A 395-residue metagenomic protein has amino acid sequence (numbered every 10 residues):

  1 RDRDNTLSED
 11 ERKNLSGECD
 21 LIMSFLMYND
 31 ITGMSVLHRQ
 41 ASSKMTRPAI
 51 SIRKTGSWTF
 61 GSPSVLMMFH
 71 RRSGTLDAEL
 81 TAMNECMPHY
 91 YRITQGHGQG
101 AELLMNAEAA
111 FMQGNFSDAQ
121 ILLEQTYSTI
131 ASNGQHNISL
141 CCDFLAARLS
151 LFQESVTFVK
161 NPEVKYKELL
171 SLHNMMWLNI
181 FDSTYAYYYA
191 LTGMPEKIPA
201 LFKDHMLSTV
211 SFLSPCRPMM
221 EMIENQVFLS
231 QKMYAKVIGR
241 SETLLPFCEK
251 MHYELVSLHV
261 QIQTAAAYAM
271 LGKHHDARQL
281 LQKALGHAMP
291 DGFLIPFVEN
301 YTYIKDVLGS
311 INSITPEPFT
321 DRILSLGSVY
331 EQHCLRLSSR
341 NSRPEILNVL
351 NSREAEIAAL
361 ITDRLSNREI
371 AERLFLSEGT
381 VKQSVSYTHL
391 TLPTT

Functional and structural regions predicted by a protein language model:
R1-C141: Internal alpha-solenoid helical repeat scaffolds
L7-S16, P48-V65, Y90-M105, I130-L145 (+4 more regions): Alpha-solenoid helical repeat architecture
S24, L66-M68, A107, A147 (+3 more regions): Conserved small-residue packing positions in alpha-helical repeats and bundles
G33-M45, L76-H89, D118-T126, V156-E168 (+4 more regions): Alpha-helical repeat scaffolds
R278-P290: TPR/TPR-like (Sel1-like) alpha-helical repeat modules
L335-S386, L390: Helix-turn-helix DNA-binding segment
